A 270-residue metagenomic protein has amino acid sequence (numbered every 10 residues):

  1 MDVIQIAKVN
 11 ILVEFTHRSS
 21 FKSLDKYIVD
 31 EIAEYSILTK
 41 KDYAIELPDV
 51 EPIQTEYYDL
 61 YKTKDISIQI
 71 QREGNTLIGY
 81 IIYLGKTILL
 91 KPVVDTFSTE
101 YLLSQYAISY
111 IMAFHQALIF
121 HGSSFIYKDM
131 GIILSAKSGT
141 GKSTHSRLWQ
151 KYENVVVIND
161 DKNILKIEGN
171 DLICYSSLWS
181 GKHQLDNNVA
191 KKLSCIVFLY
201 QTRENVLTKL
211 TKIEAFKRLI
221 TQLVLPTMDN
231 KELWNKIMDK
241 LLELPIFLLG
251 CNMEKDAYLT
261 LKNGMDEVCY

Functional and structural regions predicted by a protein language model:
M1-Y127, G131-I133, S138, L148-I158 (+1 more regions): A noncatalytic interaction/capping subdomain that flanks phosphate/NTP-handling catalytic cores
T140-K142: Conserved glycine(s) of the Walker
H145: Hydrophobic positions on the alpha1 helix immediately C-terminal to the Walker A/P-loop
